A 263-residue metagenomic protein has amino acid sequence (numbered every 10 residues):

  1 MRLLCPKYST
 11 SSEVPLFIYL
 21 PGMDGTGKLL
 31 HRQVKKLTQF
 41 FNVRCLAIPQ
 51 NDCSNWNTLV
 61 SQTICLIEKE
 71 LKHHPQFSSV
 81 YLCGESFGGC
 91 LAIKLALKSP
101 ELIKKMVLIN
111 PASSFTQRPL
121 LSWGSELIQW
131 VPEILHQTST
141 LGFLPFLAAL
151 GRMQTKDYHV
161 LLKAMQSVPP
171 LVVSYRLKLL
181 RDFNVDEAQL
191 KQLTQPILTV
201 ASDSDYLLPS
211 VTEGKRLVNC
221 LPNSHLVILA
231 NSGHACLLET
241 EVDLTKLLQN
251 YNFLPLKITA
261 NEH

Functional and structural regions predicted by a protein language model:
R2, S224-H263: Catalytic active-site module of serine/aspartate enzymes centered on a nucleophile-bearing elbow/loop
R2-C53: Conserved HGGG/HGGXW glycine-rich cap/lid loop of the alpha/beta-hydrolase fold
R32-Q33, Q195, P209-N219: Short alpha-helix in the alpha/beta-hydrolase fold that links the catalytic acid
G84-G88, A92: Gly/Ala-rich beta-loop-alpha elbow adjacent to hydrolase catalytic centers
L97, I103-I134: Flexible "cap/lid" loop of the alpha/beta hydrolase fold
R118-P119, Q137-K191: Conserved alpha/beta-hydrolase catalytic His-Asp/Glu region
L193, T199-A201: Short beta-strand/loop motif that positions the catalytic acidic residue of the alpha/beta-hydrolase fold
D203-L208: Acidic catalytic loop of the alpha/beta-hydrolase fold
